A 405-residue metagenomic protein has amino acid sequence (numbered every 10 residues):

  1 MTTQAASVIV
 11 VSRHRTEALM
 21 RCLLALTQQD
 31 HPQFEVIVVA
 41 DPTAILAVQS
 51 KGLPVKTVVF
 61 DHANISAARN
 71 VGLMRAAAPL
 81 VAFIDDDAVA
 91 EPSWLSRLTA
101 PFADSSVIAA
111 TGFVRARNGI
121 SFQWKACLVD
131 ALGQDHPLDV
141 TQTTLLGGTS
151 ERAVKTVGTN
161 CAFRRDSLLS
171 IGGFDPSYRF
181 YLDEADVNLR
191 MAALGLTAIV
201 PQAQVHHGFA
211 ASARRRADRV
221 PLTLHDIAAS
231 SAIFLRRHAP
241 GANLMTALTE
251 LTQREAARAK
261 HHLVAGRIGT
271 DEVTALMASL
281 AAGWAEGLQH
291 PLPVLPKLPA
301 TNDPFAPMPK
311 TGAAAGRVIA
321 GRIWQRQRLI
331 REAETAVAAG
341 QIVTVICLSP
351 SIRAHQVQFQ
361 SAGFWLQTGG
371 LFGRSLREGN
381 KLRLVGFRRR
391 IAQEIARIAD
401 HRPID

Functional and structural regions predicted by a protein language model:
M1-A25, A313-I319, E394-D405: N-proximal low-complexity "stem/linker" segments adjacent to membrane-targeting elements
L24-Q33, T335-A336: Short, acidic, metal-binding catalytic loop of nucleotide-sugar glycosyltransferases
F60-A76: Glycine-rich, basic loop-to-helix element that forms the pyrophosphate-binding segment of sugar-nucleotide handling
V81: Short aromatic/hydrophobic "clamp" motif used to bind/position activated sugar donors
P92-V129: Conserved donor NDP-sugar-binding/catalytic core segment of glycosyltransferases
D130-A153: Short, flexible, basic/aromatic active-site loop/helix in glycosyltransferases
K155-G172, S177-Q204: A short, conserved alpha-helix in the catalytic core of glycosyltransferases
N243-V318, F387-D405: Non-catalytic, C-terminal membrane-associated alpha-helical segments of glycosyltransferases
